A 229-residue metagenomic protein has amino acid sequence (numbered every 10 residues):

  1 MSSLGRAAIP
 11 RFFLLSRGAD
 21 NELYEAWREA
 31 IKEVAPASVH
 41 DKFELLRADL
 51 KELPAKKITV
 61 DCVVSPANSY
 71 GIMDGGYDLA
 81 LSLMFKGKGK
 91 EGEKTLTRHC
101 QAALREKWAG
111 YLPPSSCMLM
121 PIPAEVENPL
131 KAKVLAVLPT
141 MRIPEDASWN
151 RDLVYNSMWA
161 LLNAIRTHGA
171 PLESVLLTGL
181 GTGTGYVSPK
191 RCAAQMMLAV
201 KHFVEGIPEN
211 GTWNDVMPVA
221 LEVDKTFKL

Functional and structural regions predicted by a protein language model:
M1-L229: Macrodomain-like recognition of ADP-ribose-binding/processing modules
